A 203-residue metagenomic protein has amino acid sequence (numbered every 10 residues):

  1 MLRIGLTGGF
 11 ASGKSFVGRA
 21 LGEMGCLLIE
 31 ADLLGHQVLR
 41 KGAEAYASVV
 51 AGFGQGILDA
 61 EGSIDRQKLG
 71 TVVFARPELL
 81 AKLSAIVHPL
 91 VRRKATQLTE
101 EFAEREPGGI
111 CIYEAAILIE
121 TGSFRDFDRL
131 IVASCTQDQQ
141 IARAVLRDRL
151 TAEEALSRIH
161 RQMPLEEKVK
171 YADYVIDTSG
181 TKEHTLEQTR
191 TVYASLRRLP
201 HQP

Functional and structural regions predicted by a protein language model:
M1-L33: Walker A (P-loop) phosphate-binding motif
G13, D32, L83, I112 (+3 more regions): Residue-level signal for inorganic ion chemistry
L27, L33, R129, D173-Y174: Well-ordered beta-strand positions
L33-H36, L118, K182: Short histidine/acidic/glycine/proline-rich micro-motifs that form metal- and phosphate-coordinating active-site loops
L33-I110: ATP-dependent small-molecule kinase phosphotransfer cores that center on conserved nucleotide phosphate-binding segments
A45-V49, I131, L150: Short, hinge-like loop/turn segments at secondary-structure boundaries
A95, F124-D126, Q137, L146-R197: Small-molecule kinase domains that catalyze NTP-dependent phosphoryl transfer to phosphate-bearing small molecules
T96-L146: ATP-dependent NMP and nucleoside kinases share a basic, alpha-helical "lid"
